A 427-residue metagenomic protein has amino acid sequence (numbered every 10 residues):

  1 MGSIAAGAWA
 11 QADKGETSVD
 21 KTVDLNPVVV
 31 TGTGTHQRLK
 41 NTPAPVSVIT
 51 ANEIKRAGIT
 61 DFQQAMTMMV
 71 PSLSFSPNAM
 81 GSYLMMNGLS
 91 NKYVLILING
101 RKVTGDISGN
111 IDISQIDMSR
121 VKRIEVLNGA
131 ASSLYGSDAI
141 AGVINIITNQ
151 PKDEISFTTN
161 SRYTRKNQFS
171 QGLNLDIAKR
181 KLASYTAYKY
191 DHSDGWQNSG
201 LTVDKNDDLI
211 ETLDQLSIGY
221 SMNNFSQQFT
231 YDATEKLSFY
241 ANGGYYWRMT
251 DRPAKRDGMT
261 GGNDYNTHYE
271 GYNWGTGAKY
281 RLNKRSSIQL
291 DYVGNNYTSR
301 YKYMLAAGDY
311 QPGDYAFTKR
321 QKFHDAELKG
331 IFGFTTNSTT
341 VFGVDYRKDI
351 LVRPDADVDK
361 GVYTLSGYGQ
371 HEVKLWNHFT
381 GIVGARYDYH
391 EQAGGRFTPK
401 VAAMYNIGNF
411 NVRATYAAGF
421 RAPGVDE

Functional and structural regions predicted by a protein language model:
Q11-K55, N91: Short, acidic, small-residue-rich periplasmic hinge/interaction motif at the N-terminus of Gram-negative outer-membrane
F62-A65, S82-M85, L97, D112-D117 (+3 more regions): N-terminal periplasmic accessory domains that precede and gate Gram-negative outer-membrane beta-barrel machines
Q63-R101, K122: Extracytoplasmic beta-strand/coil segments of soluble accessory domains associated with Gram-negative outer-membrane
R101-N128, Q227: Short acidic/polar hinge/loop motifs at secondary-structure boundaries that mediate gating or recognition
K152-E154, R162, I177-N266: Periplasmic-side early beta-strands and strand-to-turn transitions of outer-membrane beta-barrels
K179-L182, T234-S238, N283-R285, G333-N337 (+2 more regions): Outer-membrane beta-barrel channels and translocator barrels
H192-N198, G244-P253, I288-K302, N337-D349 (+3 more regions): Surface-exposed extracellular loop regions of Gram-negative outer-membrane beta-barrel proteins
T298, D355-V358, E391-R396, A403-E427: Surface-exposed extracellular loop regions of Gram-negative outer-membrane beta-barrel proteins, predominantly
